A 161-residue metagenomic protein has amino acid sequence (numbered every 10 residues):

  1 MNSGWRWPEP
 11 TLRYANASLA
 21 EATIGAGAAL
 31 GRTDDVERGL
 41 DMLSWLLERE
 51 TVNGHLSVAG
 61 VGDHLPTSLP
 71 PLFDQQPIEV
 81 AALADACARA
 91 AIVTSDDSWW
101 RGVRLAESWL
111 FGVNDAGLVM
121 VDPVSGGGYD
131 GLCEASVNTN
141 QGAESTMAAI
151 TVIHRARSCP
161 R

Functional and structural regions predicted by a protein language model:
M1-R161: Glycan-recognition and catalytic cores of secretory/periplasmic carbohydrate-active enzymes
